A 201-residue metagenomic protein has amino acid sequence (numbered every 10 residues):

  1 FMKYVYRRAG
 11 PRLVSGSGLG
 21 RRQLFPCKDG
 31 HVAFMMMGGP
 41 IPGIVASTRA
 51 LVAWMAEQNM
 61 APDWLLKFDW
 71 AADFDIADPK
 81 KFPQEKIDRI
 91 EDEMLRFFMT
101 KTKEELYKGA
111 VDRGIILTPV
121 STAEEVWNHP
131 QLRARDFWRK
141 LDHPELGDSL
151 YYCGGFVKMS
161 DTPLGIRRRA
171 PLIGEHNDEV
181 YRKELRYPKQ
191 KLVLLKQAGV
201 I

Functional and structural regions predicted by a protein language model:
F1-Q23: Substrate-binding/catalytic subdomain of NAD(P)-dependent oxidoreductase enzymes
G20-R21, F137, L146: Residue-level marker for the onset of beta-strands and adjacent loop->beta junctions in well-ordered domains
R22, C27-R113: Aromatic-enriched alpha-helical interface/lid elements that frame and gate functional surfaces
Q58-N59, P130, D136, A198-G199: Short glycine-centered helix-capping/turn motifs at secondary-structure transition points
F68, V111-L132: Conserved PLP cofactor-binding pocket of PLP-dependent enzymes
L146-V193: Flexible, small-/acidic-enriched active-site or ligand-binding loops
K191-I201: Non-catalytic accessory regions
